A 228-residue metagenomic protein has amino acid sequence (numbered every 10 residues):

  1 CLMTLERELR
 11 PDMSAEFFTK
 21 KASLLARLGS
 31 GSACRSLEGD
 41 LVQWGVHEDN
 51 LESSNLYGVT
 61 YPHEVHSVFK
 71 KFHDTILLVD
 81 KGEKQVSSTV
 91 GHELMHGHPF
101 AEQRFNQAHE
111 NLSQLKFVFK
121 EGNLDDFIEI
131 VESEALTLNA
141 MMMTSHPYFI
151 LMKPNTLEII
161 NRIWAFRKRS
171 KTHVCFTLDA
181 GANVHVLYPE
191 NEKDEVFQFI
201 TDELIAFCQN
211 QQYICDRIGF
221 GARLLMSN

Functional and structural regions predicted by a protein language model:
C1-K71: Gly/Ser-rich oxyanion-binding loop with an adjacent helix/lid that shapes the negatively charged ligand pocket
H63-N228: C-terminal nucleotide
